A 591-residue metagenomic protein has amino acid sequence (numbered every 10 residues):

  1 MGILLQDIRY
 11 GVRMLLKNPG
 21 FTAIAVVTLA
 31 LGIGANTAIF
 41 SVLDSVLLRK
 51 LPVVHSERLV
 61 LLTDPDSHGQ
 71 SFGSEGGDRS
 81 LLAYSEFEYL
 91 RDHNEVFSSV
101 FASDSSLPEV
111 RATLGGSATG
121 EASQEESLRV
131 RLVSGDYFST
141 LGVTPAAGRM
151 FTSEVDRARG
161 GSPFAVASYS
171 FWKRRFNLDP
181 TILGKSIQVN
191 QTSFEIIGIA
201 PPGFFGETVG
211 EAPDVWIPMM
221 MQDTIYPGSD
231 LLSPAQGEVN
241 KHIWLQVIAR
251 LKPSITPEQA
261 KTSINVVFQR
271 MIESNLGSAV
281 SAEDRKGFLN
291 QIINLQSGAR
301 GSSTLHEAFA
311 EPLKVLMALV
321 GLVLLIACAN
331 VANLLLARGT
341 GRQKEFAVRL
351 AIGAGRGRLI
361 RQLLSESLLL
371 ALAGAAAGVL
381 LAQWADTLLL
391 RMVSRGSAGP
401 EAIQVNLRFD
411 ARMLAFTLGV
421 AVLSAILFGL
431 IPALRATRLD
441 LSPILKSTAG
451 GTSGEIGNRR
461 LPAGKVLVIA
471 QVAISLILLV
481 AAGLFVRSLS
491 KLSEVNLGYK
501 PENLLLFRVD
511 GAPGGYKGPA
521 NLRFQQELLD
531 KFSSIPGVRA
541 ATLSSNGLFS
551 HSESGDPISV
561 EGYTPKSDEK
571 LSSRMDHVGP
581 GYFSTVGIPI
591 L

Functional and structural regions predicted by a protein language model:
M1, S71-D78, G120-E126, R250 (+7 more regions): Acyl-group handling in specialized metabolite and lipid biosynthesis
M1-T22, G301-L305, L334-R361, S365 (+1 more regions): Alpha-helical transmembrane segments of integral membrane proteins
N18-V46, K50, A327-C328, A371-A376 (+1 more regions): Short, strongly hydrophobic transmembrane alpha-helices
A23-L31, A310-L334: Internal alpha-helical transmembrane segments of multipass membrane proteins, especially hydrophobic lipid-embedded
G32-G34, A351-G355, G374, G378 (+2 more regions): A short glycine-centered flexible hinge/capping loop motif at secondary-structure junctions
L51-L107, I243-Q246, P400, N496-P557 (+1 more regions): Membrane-proximal extracellular/periplasmic loop immediately following the first transmembrane helix
P108-E109, G115-G120, R129-E154, S162-E311 (+3 more regions): Mid-to-C-terminal secondary-structure elements that act as membrane-proximal/extracytoplasmic interface segments
